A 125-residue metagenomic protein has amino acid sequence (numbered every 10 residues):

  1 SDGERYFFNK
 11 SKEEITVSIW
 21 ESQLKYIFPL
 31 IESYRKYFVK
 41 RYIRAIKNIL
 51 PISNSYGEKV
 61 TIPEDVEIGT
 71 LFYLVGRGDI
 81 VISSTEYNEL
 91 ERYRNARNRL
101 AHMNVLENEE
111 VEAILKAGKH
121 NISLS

Functional and structural regions predicted by a protein language model:
S1-N95, R99-S125: Amphipathic alpha-helical interface elements
